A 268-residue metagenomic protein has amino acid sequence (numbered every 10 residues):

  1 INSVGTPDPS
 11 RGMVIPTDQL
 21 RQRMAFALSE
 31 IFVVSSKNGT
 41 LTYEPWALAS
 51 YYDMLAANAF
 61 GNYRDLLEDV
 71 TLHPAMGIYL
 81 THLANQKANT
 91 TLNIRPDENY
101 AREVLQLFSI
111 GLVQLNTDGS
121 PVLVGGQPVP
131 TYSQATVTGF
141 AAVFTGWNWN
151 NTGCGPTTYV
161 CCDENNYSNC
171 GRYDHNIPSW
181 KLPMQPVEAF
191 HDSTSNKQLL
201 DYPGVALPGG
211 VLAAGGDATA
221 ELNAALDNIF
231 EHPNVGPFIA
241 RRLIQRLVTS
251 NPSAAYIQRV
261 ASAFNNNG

Functional and structural regions predicted by a protein language model:
I1-G12, Y43-G268: Active-site substrate-binding loop specific to GH73 endo-beta-N-acetylglucosaminidase modules in bacterial autolysins
V14-D18, L41: Short gly/ser-rich anion-binding loops that grip negatively charged ligand groups
D18-Q19, F32-K37: Short, contiguous, well-structured surface segments enriched in hydrophobic/aromatic residues
